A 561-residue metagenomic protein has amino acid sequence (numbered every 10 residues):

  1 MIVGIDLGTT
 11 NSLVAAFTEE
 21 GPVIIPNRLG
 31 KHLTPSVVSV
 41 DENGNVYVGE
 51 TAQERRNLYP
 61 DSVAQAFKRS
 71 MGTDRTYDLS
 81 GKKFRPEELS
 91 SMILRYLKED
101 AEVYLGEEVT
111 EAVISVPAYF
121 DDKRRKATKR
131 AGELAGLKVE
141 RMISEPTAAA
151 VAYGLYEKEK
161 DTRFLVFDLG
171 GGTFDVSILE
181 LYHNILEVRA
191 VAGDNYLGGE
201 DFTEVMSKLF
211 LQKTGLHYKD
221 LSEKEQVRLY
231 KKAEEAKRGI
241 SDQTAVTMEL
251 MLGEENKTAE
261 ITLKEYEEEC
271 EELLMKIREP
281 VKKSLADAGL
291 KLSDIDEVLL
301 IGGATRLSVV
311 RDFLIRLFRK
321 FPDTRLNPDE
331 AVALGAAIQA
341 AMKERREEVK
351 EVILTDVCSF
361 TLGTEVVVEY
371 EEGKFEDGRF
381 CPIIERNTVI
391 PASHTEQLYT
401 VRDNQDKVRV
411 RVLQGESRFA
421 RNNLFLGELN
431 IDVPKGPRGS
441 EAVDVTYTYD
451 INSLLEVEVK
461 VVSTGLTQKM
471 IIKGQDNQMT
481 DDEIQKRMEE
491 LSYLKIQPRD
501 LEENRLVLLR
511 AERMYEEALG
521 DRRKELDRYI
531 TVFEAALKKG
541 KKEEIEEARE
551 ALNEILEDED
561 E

Functional and structural regions predicted by a protein language model:
M1-T73, Y77-K83, M92, E99-E561: Oxyanion-binding/catalytic loops of NTP- or PPi-dependent enzymes
